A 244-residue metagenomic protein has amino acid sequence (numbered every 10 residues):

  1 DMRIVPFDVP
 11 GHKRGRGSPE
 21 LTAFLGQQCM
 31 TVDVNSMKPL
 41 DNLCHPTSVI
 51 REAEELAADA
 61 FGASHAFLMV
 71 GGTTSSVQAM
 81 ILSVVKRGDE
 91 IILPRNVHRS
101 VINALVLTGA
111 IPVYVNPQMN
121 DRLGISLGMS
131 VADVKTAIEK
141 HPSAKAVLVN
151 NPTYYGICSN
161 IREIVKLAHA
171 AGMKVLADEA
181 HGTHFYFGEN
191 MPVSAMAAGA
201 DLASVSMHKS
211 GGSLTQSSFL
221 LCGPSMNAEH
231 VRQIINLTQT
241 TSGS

Functional and structural regions predicted by a protein language model:
D1-M30: N-terminal glycine-rich, Lys/His-bearing helix-loop that initiates the first secondary-structure elements of many
R3, L21-F24, N42-H45, A60-A63 (+1 more regions): Conserved PLP-enzyme active-site core in the AAT-like
F7, G11-H12, T31, M37 (+1 more regions): A short, flexible N-terminal coil/short beta segment enriched in small residues
H12-R16, T31, R51, L105 (+2 more regions): Residue-level detector of solvent-exposed, low-hydrophobicity positions
G26-S75: Conserved N-terminal alpha-helix of the aminotransferase class I/II PLP-enzyme fold
